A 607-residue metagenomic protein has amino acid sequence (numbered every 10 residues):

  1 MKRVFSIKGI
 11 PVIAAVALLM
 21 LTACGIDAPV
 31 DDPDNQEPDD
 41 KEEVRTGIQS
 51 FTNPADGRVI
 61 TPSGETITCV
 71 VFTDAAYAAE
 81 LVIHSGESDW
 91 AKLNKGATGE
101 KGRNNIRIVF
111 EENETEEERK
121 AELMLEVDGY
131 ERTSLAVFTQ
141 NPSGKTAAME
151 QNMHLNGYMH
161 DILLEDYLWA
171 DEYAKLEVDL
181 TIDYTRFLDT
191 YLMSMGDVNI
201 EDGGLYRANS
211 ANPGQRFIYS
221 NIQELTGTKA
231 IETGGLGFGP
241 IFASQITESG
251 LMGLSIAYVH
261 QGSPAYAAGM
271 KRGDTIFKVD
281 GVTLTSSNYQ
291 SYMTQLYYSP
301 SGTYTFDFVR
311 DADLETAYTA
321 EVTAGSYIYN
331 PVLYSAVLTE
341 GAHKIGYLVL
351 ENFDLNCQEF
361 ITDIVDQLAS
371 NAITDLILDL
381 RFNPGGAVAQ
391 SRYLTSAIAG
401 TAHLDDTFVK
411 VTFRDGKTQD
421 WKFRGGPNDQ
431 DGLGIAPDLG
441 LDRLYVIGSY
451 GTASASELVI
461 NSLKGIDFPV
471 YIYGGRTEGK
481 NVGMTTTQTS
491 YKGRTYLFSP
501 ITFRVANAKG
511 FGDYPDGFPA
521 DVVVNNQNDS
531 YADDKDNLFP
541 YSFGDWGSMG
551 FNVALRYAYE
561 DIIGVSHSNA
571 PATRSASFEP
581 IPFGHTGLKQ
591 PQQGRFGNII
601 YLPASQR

Functional and structural regions predicted by a protein language model:
K2-V4, I13-N53, G129-M153: Bacterial Sec-dependent N-terminal signal peptides
E42-I83: Solvent-exposed, low-complexity, repeat-rich "mucin-like" stalks and linkers
G47, D74-R107: Surface-exposed binding patches on compact interaction domains or structured appendages
I106, E116-G129: A short beta-strand micro-motif common to beta-rich folds, especially ectodomain repeats
E150-G253, S301-T303, V309-Y334, F596-Y601: Extended, small/polar residue-biased N-terminal targeting/export presequences and adjacent propeptide/linker tracts
I231-K278, V282-T285, D354-F360: PDZ/PDZ-like domain segments forming the peptide/carboxylate-binding groove, activating on the N-terminal beta-strands
F277-I373: C-terminal, low-ordered peptide segments at domain boundaries
H343, Y347-L348, Q358-D363, Q367-D375 (+1 more regions): C-terminal "post-core" interaction segments
